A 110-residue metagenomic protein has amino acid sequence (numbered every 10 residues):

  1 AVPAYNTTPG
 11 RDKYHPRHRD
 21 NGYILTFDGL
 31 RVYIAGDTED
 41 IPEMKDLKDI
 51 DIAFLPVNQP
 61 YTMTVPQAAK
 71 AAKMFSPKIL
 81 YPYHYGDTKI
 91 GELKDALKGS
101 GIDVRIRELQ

Functional and structural regions predicted by a protein language model:
A1-K48, R107-Q110: Core dinuclear metal-dependent hydrolase active-site scaffold
A4, L55, P82: Redox-cofactor binding/interface segments in oxidoreductases and associated redox assembly factors
T7-P9, E39-E43, P60-V65, P82-G91: Active-site environment of divalent metal-dependent phosphoester hydrolases
Y23-L25, V32-I34, Y61, Y85-T88 (+1 more regions): Broad hydrophobic/π-residue packing in well-ordered secondary structure
D37, A53, L80: Divalent metal-coordination and catalytic microenvironments
K48-F54: Active-site metal-binding motif and surrounding structural segment of the metallo-beta-lactamase
L55-N58, P77: A broad detector of the eukaryotic-type serine/threonine protein kinase catalytic domain
Q67-A69, K73-Q110: Binuclear metal-ion centers of metallo-dependent hydrolases, dominated by the metallo-beta-lactamase
